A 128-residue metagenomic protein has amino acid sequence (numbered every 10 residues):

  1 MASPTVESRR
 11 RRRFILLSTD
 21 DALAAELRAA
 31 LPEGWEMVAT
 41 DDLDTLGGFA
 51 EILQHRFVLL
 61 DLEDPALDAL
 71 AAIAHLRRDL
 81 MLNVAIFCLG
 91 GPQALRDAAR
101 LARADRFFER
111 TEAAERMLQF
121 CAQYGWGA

Functional and structural regions predicted by a protein language model:
M1-A29, L118-A128: Non-catalytic signal-transmission and effector/linker regions of two-component phosphorelay proteins
L31-G34, L82, L101-A104: Short, structured coil segments at secondary-structure junctions
G34-D42: Short hydrophobic/Thr-rich beta-strand motif most characteristic of the beta2 strand and flanking loop of CheY-like
D41-F57: Acidic, metal-coordinating helix/loop segments flanking the phosphotransfer/catalytic sites of two-component signaling
I52, L76-L82: Conserved phosphotransfer cores of two-component systems
R56-L76: Conserved phosphotransfer microenvironments
N83-Q93: A short, hydrophobic beta-strand element within the central beta-sheet of small alpha/beta folds
R100-Q119: Output/docking surface of receiver
